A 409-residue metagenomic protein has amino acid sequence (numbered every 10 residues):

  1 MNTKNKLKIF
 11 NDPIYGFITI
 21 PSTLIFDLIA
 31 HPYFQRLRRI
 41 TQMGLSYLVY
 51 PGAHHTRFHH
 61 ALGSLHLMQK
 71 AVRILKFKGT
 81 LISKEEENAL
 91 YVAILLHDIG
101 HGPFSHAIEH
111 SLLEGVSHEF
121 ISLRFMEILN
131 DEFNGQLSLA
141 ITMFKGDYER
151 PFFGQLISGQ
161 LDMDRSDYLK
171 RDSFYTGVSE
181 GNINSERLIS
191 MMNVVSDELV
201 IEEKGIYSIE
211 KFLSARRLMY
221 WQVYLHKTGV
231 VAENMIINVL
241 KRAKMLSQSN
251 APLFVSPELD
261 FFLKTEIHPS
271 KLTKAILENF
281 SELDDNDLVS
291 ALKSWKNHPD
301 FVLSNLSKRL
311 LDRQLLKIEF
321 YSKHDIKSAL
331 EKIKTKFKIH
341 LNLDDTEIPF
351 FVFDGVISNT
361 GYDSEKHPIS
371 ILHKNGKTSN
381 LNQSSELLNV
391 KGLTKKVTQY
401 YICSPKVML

Functional and structural regions predicted by a protein language model:
M1-A89, P103, A107-E109, L113-L409: Histidine-centered, transition-metal-coordinating active-site segments
V92-A93: Alpha-helical scaffold segments that flank or form the walls of functional sites
L96, G100-H101: Short active-site segment of divalent metal-dependent hydrolases/proteases that encodes the spacing between
